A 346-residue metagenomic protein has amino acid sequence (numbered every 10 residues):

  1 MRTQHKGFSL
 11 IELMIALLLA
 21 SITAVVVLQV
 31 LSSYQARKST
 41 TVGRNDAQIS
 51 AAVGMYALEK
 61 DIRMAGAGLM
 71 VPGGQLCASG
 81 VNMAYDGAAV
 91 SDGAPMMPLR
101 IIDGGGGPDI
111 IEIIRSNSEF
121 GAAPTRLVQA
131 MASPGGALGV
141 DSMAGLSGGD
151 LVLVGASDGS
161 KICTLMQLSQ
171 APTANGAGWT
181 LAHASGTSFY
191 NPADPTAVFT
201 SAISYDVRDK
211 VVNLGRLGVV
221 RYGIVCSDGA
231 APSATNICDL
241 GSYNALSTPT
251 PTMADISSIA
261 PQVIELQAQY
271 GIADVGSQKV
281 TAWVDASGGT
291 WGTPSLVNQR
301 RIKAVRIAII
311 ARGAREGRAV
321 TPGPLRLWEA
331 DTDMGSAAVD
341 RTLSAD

Functional and structural regions predicted by a protein language model:
R2-E59, R63-A65: Aliphatic-rich helix starts adjacent to a transmembrane/signal segment
G54-A308, A314-A345: N-terminal pilin/flagellin-like segments and related low-complexity appendage regions
